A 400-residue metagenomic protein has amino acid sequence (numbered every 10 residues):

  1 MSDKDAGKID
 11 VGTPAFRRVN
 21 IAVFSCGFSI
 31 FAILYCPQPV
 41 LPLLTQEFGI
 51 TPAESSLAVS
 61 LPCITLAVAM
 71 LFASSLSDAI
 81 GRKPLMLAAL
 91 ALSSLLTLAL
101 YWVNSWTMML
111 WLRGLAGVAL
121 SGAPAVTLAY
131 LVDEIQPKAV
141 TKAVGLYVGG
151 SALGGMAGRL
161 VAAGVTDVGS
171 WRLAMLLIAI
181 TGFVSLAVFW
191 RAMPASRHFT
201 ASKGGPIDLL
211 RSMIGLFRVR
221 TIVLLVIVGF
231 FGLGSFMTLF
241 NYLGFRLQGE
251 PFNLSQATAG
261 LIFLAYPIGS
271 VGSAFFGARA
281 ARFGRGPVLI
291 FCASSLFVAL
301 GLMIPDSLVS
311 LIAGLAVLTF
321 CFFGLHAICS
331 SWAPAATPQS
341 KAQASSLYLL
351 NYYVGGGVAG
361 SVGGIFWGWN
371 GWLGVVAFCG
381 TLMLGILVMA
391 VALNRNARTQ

Functional and structural regions predicted by a protein language model:
D5-T13, P194-V226: Juxtamembrane intracellular "pre-TM" segments in multi-pass secondary transporters
G49, G81, W102-M108, Q136 (+1 more regions): Helix-breaking motifs and short loop linkers at transmembrane-helix boundaries and internal kinks in secondary membrane
V68-N104: Conserved MFS/SLC helix-loop-helix module at the cytosolic interface between two early adjacent transmembrane helices
L96, T107-L115, V309-V317: Paired small-residue
M108, P137-K138, L146-M193: Helix-loop-helix hairpin linking two adjacent transmembrane segments in secondary transporters
L112-G150: Cytoplasmic helix-loop-helix junction between adjacent transmembrane helices in 12-TM secondary transporters
G286-C329: C-terminal transmembrane helical hairpin of 12-TM major facilitator-type secondary transporters
